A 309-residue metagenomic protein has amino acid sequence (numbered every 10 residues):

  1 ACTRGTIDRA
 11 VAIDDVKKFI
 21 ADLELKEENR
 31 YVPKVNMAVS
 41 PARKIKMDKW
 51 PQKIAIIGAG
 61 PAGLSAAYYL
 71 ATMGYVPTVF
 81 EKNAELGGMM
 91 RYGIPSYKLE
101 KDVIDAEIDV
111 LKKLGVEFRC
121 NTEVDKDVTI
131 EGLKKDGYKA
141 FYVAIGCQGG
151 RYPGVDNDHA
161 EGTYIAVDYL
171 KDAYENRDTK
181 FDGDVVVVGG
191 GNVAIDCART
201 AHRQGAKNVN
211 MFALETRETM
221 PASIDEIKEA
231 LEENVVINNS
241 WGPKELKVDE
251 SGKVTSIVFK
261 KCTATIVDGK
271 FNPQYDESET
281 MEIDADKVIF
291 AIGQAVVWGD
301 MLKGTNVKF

Functional and structural regions predicted by a protein language model:
A1-A21, T78, K82-E85, G115-F118 (+1 more regions): Iron-sulfur cluster-binding cysteine motifs and their immediate structural context in ferredoxin-like electron-transfer
I7, G60-P61, E85, G191-V193: Residue-level detector of alpha-helix initiation sites
L25-I54, V167-G183: A short, basic/flexible loop-to-alpha-helix module at the beginning of a structural domain
Q52-T78, A194-H202: N-terminal Rossmann-like FAD-binding beta1-loop-alpha1 element of flavoenzymes
A59, K82, G190, A213-T216 (+1 more regions): Cofactor-binding loop segments of dinucleotide-utilizing enzymes, especially the Rossmann-like FAD- and NAD(P)+-binding
Y75-R91, V209-E218: Glycine-rich FAD pyrophosphate-binding loop
D102-R151, Y164-F181, R203-F309: A Rossmann-like FAD-binding core segment of flavoenzymes
G183-V188, N192-V209: Predominantly flavin-linked oxidoreductase catalytic cores and closely associated redox partners
